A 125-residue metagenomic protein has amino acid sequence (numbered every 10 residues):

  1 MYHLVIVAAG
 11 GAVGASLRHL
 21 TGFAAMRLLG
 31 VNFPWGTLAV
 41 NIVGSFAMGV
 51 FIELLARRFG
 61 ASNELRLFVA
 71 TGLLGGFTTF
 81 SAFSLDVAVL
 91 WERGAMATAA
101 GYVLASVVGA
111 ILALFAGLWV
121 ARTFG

Functional and structural regions predicted by a protein language model:
M1-G125: Membrane-interface helix-loop junctions in multi-pass transporters/channels
